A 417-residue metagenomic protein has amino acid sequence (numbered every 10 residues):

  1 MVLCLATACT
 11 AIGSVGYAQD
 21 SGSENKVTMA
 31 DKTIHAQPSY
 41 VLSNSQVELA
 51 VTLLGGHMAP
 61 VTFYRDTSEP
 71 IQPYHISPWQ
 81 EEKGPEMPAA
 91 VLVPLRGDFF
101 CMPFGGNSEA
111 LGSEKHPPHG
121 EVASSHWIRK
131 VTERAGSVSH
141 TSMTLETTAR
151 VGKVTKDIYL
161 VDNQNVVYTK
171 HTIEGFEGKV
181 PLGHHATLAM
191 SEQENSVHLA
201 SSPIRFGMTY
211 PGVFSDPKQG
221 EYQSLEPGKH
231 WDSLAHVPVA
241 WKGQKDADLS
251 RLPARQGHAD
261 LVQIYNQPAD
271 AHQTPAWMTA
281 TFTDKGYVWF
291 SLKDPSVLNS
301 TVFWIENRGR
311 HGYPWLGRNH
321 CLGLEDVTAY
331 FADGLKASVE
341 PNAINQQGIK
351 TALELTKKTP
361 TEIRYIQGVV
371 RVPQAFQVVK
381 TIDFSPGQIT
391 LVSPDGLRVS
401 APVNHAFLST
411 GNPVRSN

Functional and structural regions predicted by a protein language model:
V2-I12: Bacterial N-terminal signal peptides
A18-Y168, K179-N417: Surface-exposed acidic/polar loop and edge beta-strand patches at domain peripheries
T172-F176: Asparagine-centered strand-capping/turn motif at beta-strand->loop junctions
